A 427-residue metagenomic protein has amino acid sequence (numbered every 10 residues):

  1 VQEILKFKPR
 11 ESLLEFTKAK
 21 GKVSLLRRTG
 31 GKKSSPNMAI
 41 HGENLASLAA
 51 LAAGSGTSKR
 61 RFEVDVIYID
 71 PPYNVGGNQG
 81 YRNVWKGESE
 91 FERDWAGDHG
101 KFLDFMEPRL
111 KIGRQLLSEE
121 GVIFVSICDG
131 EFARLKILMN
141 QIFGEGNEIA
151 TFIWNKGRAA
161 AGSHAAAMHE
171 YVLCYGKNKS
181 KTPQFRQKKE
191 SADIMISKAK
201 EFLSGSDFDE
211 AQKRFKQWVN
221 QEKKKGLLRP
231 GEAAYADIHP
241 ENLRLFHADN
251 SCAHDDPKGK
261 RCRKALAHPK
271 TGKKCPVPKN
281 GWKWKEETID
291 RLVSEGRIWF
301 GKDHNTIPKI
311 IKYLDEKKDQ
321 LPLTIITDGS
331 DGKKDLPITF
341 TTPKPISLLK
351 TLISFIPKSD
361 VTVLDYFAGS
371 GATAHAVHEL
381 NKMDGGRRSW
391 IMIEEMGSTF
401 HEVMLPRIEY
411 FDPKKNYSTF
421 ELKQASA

Functional and structural regions predicted by a protein language model:
V1-I69, Y73-P108: DnaQ-like (DEDDh/DEDDy) 3′-5′ exonuclease domain used for proofreading and 3′-end trimming on nucleic acids
E3-R10, L14-F16, W95, L103 (+2 more regions): Conserved S-adenosyl-L-methionine
G30-A52, G329-T362, E379-L380: Glycine-rich adenosyl-nucleotide cofactor-binding module
A52-R61, L110, L116-S118, F143 (+2 more regions): A generic alpha-to-beta junction signature in SAM-dependent methyltransferases
F62-Y81, M139, V363-H378: Conserved proline-anchored active-site loop of SAM-dependent methyltransferases that bridges a beta-strand
H99-F152, I391, L405, E409: Conserved Class I SAM-dependent methyltransferase catalytic core
A160-A233: Flexible, glycine-/basic-rich loop-and-beta segments that form/coincide with the SAM-dependent methyltransferase
F208-G332, K344, L348-D360, D384: Segments forming glycine/polar-rich beta-alpha architectures that bind adenosine-containing cofactors
